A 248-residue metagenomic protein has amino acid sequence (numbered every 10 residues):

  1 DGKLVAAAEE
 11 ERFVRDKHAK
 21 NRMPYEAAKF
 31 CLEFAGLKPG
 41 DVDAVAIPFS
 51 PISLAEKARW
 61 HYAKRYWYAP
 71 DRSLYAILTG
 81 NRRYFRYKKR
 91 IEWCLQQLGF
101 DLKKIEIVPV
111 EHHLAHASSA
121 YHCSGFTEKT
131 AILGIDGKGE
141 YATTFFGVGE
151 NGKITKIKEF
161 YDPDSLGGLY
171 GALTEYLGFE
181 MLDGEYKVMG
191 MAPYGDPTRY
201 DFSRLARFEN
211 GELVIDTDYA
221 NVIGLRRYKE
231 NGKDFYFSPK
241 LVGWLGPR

Functional and structural regions predicted by a protein language model:
D1-R248: Short acidic/glycine-rich loops and adjacent helix/strand connectors that line catalytic pockets where negatively
